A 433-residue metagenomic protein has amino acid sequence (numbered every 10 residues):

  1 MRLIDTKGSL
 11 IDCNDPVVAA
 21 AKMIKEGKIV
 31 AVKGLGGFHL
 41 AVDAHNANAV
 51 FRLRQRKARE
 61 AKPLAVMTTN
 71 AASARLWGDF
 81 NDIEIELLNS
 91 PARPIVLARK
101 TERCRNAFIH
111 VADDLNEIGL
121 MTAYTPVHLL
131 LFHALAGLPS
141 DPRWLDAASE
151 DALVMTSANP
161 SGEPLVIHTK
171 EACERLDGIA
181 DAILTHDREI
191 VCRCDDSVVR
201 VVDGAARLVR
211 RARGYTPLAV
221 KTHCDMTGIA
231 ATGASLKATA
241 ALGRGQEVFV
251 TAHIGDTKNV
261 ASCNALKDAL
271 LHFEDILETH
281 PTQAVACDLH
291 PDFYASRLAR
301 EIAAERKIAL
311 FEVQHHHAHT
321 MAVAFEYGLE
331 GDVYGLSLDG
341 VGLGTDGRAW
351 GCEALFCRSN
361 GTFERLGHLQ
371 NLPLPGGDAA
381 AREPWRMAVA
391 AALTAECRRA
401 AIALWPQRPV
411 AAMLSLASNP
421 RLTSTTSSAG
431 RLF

Functional and structural regions predicted by a protein language model:
M1-F433: Short acidic/glycine-rich loops and adjacent helix/strand connectors that line catalytic pockets where negatively
